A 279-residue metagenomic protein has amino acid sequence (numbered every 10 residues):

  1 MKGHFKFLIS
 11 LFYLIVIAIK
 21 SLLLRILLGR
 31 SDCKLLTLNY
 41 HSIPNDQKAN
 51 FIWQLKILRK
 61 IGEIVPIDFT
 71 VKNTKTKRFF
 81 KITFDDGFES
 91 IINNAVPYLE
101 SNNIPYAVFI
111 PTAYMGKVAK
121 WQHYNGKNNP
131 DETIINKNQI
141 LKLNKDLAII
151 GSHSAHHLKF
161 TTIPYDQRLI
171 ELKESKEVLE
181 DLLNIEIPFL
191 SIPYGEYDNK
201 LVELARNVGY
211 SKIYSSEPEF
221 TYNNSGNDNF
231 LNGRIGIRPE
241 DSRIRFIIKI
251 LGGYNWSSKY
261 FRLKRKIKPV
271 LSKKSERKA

Functional and structural regions predicted by a protein language model:
K2-T83, E89-N94, T162-L169, K173-F189 (+1 more regions): C-terminal active-site subregion of NodB/CE4 polysaccharide deacetylases
L38, I43, I149-L158: Histidine-centered catalytic micro-motifs
Q54-E63, P97-I104, T133-S152, R206 (+1 more regions): Acidic (Asp/Glu)-rich catalytic clusters
T83-F84, G151: Generic enzyme active-site microenvironment
F84-E89, N93, N102, P111 (+1 more regions): Acidic/aromatic-lined carbohydrate-recognition and catalytic surfaces of CAZymes acting on diverse glycans
N103-G126: A short, conserved beta-to-alpha structural element at the edge of catalytic cores that scaffolds binding
K117-A119, L158-I163: A short acidic, helix-capping loop that chelates divalent metal ions and anchors anionic groups
G126-I134: A short acidic, glycine-rich active-site loop that binds or catalyzes chemistry on phosphate/adenosine moieties
